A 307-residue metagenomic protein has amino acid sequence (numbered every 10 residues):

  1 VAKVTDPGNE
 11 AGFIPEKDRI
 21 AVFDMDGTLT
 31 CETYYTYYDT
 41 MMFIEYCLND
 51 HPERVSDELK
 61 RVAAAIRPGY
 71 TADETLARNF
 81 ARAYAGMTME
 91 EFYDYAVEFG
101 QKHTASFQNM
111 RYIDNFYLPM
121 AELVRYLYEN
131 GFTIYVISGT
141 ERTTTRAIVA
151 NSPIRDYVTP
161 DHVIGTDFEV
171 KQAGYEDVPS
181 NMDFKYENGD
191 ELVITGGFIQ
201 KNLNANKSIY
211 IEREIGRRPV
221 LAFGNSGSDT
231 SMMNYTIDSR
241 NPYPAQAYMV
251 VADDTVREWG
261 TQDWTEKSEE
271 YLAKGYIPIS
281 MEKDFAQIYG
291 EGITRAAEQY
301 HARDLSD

Functional and structural regions predicted by a protein language model:
V1-M25, T33-Y34, C47, P52: Non-catalytic pre-domain segments flanking phosphatase-related domains
A2-T5, N9-A11, A65, T195-G196 (+1 more regions): Mixed-charge, polar/low-complexity N-terminal
D6-N9, F13-P15, D73, R78 (+1 more regions): Residue-level detector of functional hotspots within protein domains
F13, D18, D94-Y135, G139-D307: C-terminal cap/substrate-recognition subdomain and adjoining C-terminal extension of metal-dependent phosphatase-like
Y34-Y35, T40-D114, L118: A metal-dependent, Asp-based hydrolase signature
